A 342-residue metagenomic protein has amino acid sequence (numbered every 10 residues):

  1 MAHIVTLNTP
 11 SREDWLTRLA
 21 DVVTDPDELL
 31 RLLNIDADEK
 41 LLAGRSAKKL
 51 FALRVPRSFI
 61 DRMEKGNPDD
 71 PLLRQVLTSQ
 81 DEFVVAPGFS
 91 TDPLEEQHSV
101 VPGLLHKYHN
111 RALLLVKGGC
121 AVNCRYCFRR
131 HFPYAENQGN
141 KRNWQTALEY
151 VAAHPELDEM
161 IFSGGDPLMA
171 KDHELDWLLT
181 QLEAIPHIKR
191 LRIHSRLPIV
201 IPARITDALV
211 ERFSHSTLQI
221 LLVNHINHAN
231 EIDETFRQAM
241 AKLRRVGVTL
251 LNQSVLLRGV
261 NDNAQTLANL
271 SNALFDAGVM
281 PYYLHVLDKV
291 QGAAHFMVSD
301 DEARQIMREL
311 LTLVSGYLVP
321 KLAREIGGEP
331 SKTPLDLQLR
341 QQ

Functional and structural regions predicted by a protein language model:
M1-H106: Flexible, acidic/Gly-rich N-terminal and inter-domain linker regions that tether and position cofactor-handling modules
A52-V55, H98-R129: N-terminal pre-triad scaffold of radical SAM enzymes
F59, C124, Y282: Conserved, mostly hydrophobic/aromatic
K117-R129, W144-L157: A short mid-domain helix/strand-loop element embedded in enzyme catalytic domains that forms or borders the active-site
C127-G139: Iron-sulfur (Fe-S) cluster-binding segments and ferredoxin-like electron-carrier domains, especially [2Fe-2S]
Q145-E159, L168-V314: Conserved AdoMet/S-adenosylmethionine-binding subsite of the radical SAM
R304-Q342: C-terminal accessory regions of radical SAM enzymes
